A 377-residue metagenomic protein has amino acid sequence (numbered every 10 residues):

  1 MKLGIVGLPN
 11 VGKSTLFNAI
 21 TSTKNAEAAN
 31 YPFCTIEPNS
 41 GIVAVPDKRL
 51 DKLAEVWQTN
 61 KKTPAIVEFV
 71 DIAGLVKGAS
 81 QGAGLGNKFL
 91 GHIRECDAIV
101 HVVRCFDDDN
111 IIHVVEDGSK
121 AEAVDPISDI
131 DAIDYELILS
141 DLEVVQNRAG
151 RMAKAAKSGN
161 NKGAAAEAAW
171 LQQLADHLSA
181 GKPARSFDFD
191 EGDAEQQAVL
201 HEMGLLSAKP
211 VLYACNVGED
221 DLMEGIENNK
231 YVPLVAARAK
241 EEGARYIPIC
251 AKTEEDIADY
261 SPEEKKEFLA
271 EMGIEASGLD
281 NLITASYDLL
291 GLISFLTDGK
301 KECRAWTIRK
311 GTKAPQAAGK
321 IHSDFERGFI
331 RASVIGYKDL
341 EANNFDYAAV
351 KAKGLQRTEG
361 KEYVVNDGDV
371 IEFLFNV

Functional and structural regions predicted by a protein language model:
M1-A121, I127, D134, R151-M152: Conserved G1/Walker A P-loop phosphate-binding module
K2-V6, V11, F17, Q146 (+3 more regions): C-terminal-of-GTPase-core extension/linker across diverse P-loop GTPases
F33, D47-L50, T63-F69, A83-D97 (+9 more regions): Amphipathic alpha-helical transducer elements in NTP-driven molecular machines
N39, T63-I66, F89-I93, V100 (+6 more regions): Short, surface-exposed linear patches
L75-Q81, S119-V124, D131-L137, A156-G163 (+2 more regions): Flexible beta-alpha connector loops of hexameric P-loop NTPases
A121, Y135-S140, A175, S179-K182: Non-catalytic accessory segments flanking P-loop/AAA+ NTPase cores
